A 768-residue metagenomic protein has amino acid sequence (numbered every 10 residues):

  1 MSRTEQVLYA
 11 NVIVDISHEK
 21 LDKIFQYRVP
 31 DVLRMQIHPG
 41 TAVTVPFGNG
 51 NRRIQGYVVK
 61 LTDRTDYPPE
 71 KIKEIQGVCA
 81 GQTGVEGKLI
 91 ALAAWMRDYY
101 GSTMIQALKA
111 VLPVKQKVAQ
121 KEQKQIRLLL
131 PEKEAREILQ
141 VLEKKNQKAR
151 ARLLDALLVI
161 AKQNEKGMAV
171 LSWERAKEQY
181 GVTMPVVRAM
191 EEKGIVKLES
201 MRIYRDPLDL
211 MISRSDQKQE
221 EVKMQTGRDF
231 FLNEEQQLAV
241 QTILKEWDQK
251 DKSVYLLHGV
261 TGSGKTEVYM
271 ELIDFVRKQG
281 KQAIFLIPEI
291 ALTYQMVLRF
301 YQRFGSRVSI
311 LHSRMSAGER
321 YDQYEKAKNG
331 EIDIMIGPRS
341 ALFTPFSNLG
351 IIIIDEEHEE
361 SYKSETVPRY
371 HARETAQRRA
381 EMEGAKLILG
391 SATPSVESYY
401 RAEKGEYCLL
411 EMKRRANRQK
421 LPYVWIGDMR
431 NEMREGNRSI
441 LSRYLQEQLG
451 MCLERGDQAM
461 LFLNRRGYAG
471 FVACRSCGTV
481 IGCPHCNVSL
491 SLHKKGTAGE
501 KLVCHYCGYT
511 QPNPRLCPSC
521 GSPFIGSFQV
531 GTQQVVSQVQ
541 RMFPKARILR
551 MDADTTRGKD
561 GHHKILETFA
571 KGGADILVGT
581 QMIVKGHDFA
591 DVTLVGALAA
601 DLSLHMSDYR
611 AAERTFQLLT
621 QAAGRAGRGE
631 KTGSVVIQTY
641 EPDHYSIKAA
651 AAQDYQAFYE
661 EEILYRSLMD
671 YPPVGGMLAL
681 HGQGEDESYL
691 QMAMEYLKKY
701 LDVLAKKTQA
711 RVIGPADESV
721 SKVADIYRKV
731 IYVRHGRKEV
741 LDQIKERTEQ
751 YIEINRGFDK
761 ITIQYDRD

Functional and structural regions predicted by a protein language model:
M1-S391, E403-Q419, L704-K707, E739-E746 (+1 more regions): Accessory, non-ATPase domains that flank or precede helicase/AAA+ motor cores in DNA-metabolism machines
E5-Y9, D22, N51, G456 (+4 more regions): A general secondary-structure signal for short beta-strands and their flanking turns/coil in non-transmembrane regions
K60-T62, L112, S200-R202, L463-R465 (+4 more regions): A general secondary-structure junction signal
K223-N233, Q237, K250-Q691, S719 (+2 more regions): Inter-lobe coupling/hinge segments of SF2-like helicase ATPases
S688-V703: Extracytoplasmic/periplasmic
K698, V730, H735: Acidic, two-metal ion nucleic-acid-processing modules in DNA metabolism proteins
K699, V703-Y727, I763: A carboxyl-terminal module marker
